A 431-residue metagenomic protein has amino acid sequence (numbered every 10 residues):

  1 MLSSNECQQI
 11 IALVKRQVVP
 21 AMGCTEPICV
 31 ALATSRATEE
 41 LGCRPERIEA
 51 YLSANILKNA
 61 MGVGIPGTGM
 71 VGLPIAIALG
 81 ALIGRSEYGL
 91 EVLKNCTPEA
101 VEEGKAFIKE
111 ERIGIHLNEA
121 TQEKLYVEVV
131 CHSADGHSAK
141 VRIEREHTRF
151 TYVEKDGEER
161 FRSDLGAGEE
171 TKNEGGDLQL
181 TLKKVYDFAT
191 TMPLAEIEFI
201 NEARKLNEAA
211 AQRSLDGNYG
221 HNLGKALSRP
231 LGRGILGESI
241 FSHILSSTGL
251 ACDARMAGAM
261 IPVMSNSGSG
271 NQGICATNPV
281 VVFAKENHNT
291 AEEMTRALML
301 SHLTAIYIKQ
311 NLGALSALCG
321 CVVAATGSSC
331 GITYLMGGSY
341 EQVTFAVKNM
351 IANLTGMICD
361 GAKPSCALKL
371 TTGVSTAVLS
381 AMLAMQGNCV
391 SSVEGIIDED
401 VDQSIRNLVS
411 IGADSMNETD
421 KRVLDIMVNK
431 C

Functional and structural regions predicted by a protein language model:
M1-I11, C43-I56, S239-G258, T290-I308 (+1 more regions): Acidic-glycine-rich active-site phosphate/pyrophosphate-binding loop
L2, E6-L41: N-terminal signal-anchor module of multipass membrane proteins
L2, M22-T25, N55-I56, R145-H147 (+8 more regions): A structural signal for small-residue-enriched, beta-sheet-centric alpha/beta enzyme cores and oligomeric scaffold folds
P20-R36, I261-N278, C319-V323: Conserved phosphate/anionic-ligand binding catalytic regions in large, soluble enzymes, centered on
A31-C131: Early transmembrane hairpin of solute transport permeases
T38, F283-T290, M294-R296, I306-T372 (+1 more regions): Hydrophobic alpha-helical bundle architecture
R44-I48, Y88-L93, G114-H116, L194-N201 (+7 more regions): Flexible, glycine/charged-enriched surface loops at secondary-structure junctions
K109-G258, D425-C431: Signature of multi-pass transmembrane helix bundles
